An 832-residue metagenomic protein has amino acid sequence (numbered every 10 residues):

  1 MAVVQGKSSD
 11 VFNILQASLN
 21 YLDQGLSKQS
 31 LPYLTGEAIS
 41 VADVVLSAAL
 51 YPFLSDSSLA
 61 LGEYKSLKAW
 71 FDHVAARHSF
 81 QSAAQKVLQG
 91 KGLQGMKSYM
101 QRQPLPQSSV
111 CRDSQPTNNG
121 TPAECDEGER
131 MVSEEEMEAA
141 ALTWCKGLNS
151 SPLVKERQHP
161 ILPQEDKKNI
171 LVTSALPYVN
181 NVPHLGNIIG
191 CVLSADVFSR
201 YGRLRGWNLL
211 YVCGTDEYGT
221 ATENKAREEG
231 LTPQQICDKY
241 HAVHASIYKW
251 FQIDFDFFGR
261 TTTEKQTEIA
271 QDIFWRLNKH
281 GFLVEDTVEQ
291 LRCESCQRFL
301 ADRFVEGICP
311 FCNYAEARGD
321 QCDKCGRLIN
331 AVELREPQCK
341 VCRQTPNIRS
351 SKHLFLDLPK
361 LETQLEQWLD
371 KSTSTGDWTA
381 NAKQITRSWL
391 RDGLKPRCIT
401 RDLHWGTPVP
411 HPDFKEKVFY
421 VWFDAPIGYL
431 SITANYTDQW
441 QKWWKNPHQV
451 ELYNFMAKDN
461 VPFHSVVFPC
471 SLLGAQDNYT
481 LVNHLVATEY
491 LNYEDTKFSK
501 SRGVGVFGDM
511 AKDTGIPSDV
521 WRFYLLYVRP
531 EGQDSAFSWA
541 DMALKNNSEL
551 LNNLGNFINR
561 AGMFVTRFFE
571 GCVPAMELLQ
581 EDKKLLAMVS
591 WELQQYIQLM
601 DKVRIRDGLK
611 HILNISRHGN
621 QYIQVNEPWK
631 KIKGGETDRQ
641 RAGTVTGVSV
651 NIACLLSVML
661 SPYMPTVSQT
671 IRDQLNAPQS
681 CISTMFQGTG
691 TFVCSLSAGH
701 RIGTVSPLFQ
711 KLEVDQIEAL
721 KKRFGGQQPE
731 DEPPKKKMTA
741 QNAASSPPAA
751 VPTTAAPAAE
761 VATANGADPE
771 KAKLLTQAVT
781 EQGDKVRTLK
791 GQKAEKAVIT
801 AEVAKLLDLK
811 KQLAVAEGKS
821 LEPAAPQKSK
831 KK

Functional and structural regions predicted by a protein language model:
M1-Q85: GST-like fold's C-terminal all-alpha helical module
G90-N169, D286-C296, G307-G326, P337 (+3 more regions): Basic, alpha-helical terminal appendages of large translation-related enzymes
V110, N119-C213, K265-E268, Q321 (+2 more regions): Structured secondary-structure scaffolds
K225-D238: A charged helix-plus-loop insertion that forms the helical arch/lid used to bind and gate nucleic-acid substrates
K239, V243-G319: A broadly conserved sequence feature marking short terminus-proximal activation segments in nucleic acid-centric
A301, A317, R327-N330, N347-I348: Short functional micro-motifs and their immediate structural scaffolds
P530, F537-N546, F564-G608: Long, amphipathic alpha-helical stalk/connector segments used for oligomerization, subunit docking, or mechanical
N556-N559, K584-A587, K610-V625: Core structural elements
